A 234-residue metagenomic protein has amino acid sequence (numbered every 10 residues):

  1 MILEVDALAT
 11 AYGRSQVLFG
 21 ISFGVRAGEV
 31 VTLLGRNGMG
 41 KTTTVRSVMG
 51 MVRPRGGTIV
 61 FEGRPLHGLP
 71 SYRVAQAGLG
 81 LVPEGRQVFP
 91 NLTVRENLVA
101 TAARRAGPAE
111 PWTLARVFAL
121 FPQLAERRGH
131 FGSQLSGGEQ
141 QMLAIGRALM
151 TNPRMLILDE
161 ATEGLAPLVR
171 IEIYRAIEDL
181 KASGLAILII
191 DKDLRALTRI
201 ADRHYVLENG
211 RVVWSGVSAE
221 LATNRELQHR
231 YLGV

Functional and structural regions predicted by a protein language model:
G13, L69, Q87, V94-W112 (+3 more regions): ABC-type ATPase nucleotide-binding domains, specifically the catalytic core motifs of the NBD
L34-R36: The feature captures the beta-strand-to-loop junction immediately N-terminal to the Walker
M49: Helix-to-loop junction immediately C-terminal to a conserved catalytic motif
G57-P65, A77, E110-L114: Conserved ABC transporter NBD signature motif
F131-L135, E139: Conserved ABC ATPase signature
A148-L149: ABC ATPase C-loop
L156-E160: Catalytic Walker B motif of ABC-type/P-loop ATPase nucleotide-binding domains
